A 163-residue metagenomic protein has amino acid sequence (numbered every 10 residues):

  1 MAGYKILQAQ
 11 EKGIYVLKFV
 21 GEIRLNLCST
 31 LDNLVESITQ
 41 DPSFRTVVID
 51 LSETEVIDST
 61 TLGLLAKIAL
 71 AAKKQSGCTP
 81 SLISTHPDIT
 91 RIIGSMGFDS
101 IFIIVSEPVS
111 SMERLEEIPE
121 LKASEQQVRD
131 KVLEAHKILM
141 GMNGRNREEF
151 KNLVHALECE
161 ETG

Functional and structural regions predicted by a protein language model:
M1-E53, A71-G163: STAS-like cytosolic regulatory interaction modules
V56: Residues immediately C-terminal
L65-A69: Histidine-anchored nucleotide/phosphate-binding helix
